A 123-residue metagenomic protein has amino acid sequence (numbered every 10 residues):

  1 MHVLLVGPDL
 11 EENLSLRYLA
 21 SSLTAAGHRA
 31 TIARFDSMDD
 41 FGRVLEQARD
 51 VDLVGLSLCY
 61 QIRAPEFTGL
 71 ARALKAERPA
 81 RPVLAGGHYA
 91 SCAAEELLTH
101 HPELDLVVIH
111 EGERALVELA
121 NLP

Functional and structural regions predicted by a protein language model:
H2, P8-D9, S15, L19-S22 (+1 more regions): Glycine-rich beta-alpha loop elements in corrinoid/cobalamin-binding modules across cobalamin-dependent enzymes
